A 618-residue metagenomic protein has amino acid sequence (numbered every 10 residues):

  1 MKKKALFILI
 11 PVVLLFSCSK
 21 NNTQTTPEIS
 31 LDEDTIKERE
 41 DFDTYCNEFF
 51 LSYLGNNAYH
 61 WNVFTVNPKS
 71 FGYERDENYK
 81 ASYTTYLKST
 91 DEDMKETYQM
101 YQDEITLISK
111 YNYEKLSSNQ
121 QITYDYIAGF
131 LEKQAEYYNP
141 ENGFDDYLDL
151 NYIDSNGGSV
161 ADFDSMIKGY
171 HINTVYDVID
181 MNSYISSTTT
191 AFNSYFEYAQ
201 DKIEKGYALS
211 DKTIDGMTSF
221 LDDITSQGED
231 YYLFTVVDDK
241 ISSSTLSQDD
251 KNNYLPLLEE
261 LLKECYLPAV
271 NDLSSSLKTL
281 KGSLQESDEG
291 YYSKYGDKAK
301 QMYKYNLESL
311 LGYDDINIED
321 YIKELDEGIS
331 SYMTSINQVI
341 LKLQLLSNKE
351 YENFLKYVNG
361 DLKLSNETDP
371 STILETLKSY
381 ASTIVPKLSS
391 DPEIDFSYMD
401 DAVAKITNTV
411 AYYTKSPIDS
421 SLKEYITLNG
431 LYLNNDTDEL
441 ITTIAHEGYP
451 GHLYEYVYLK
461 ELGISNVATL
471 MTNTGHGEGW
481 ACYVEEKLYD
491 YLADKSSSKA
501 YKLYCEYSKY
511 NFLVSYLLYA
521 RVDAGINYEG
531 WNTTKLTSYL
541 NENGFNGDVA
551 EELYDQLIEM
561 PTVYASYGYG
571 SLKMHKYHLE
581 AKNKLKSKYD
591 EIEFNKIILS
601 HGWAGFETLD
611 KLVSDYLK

Functional and structural regions predicted by a protein language model:
M1-A5: Positively charged n-region of N-terminal signal peptides that target proteins for export
F7-I8, C265: Hydrophobic alpha-helical transmembrane segments of integral membrane proteins, especially lipid-exposed positions
L14-S17: C-terminal motif of bacterial Sec signal peptides marking the signal peptidase cleavage site
S19-N21: Bacterial signal peptide processing site
P27-K618: N-terminal maturation segment of proteins
